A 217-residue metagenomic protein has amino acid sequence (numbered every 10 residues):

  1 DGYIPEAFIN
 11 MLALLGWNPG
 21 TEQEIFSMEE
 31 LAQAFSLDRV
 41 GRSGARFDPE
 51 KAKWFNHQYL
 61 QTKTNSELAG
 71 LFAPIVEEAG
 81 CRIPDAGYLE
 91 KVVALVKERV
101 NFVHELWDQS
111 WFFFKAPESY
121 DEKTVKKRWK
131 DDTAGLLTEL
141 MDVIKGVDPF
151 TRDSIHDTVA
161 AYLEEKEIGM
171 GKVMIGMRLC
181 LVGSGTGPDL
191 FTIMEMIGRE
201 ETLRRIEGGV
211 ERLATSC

Functional and structural regions predicted by a protein language model:
D1-L60, I175-L181, G185, G208-G209: Alpha-helical recognition segments enriched in aromatics with Gly/Pro capping that present substrate-recognition
A7, M11, K51-F55, L71-I75 (+4 more regions): A general alpha-helix detector
L12, F55-N56, V93-V100, V159 (+2 more regions): Short alpha-helical scaffolding segments that buttress acidic/His motifs in well-ordered protein cores
W17-T21, V40-G41, Q61-N65, C81-R82 (+5 more regions): Intrinsically disordered or highly flexible coil/loop and linker segments, enriched in small and charged/polar residues
A32-V40, A79, Y120-K123, E164-E167 (+1 more regions): Short, mixed-charge aromatic SLiMs
N65-K166: Small-residue-rich helix-loop
D153-L213: Charged substrate- and nucleic-acid-binding regions of tRNA-handling and nucleotidyl-transfer enzymes, centered on
